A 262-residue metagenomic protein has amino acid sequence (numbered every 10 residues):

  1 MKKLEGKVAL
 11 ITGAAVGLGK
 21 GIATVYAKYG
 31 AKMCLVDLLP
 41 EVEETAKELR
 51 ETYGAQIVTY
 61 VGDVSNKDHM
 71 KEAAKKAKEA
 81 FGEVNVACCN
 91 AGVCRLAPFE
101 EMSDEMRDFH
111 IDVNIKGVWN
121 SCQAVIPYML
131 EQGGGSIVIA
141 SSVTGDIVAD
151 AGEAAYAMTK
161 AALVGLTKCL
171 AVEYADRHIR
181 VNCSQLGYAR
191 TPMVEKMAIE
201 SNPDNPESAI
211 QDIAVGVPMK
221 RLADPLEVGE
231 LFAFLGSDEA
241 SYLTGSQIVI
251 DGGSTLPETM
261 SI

Functional and structural regions predicted by a protein language model:
K3-C34: Canonical Rossmann dinucleotide-binding motif of NAD(H)/NADP(H)-dependent dehydrogenases/reductases, specifically
K3-E5, T244-I262: Short C-terminal tail/terminal secondary-structure segment of NAD(P)H-dependent dehydrogenase/reductase domains
P98-F99, S103-I111, A209, I213: Substrate-binding pocket helix/loop in short-chain dehydrogenase/reductase
M102, V148-A157, C169, M197 (+1 more regions): Active-site loop-to-helix junction immediately N-terminal to the catalytic Tyr of the SDR YXXXK motif in Rossmann-fold
C122, T159, T167: Active-site helix of classical SDR
P127, V172-D176, S241: Alpha-helical segment proximal to the catalytic Tyr-Lys
D204-N205, V217-V228: A conserved structural motif in NAD(P)-dependent oxidoreductases
